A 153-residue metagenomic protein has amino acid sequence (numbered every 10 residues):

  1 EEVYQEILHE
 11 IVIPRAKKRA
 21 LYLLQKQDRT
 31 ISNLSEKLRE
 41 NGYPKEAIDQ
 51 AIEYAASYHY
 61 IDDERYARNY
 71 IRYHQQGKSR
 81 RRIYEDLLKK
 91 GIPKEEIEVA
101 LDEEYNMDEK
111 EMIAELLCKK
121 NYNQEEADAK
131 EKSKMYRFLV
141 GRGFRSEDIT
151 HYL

Functional and structural regions predicted by a protein language model:
E1-L153: An alpha-helical, amphipathic repeat domain used for nucleic-acid recognition, typified by the mTERF helical solenoid
